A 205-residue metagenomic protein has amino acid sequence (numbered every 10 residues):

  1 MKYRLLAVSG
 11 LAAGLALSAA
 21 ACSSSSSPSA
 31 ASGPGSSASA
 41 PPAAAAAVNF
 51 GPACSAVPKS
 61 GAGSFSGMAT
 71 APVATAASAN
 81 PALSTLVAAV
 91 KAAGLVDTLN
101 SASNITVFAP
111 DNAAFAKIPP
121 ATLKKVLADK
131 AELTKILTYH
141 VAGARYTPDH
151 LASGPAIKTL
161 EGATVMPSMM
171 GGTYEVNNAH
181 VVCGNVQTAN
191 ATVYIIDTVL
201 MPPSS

Functional and structural regions predicted by a protein language model:
K2-S205: Mature, structured domains of secreted/extracytosolic soluble proteins
